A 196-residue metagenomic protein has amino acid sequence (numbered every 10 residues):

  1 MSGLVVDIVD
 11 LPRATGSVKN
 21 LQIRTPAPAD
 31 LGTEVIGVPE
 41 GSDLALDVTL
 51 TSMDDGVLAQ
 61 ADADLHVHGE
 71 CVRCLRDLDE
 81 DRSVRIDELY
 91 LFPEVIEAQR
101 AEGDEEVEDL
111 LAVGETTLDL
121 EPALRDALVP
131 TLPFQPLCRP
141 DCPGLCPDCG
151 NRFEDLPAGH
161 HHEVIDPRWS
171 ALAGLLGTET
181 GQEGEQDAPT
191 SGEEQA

Functional and structural regions predicted by a protein language model:
M1-A196: Structured interface patches
